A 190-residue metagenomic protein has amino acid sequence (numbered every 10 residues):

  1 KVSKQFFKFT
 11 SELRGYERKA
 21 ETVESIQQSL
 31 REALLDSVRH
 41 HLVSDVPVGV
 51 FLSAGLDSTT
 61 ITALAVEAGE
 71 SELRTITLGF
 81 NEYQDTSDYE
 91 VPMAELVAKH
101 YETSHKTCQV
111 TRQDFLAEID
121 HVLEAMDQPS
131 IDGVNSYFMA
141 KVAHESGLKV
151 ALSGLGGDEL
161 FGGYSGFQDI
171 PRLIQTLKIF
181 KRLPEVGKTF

Functional and structural regions predicted by a protein language model:
K1-Q5, T60-T62: Conserved catalytic micro-motifs used in adenylation/nucleotidyl-transfer and phosphoryl/amide- and methyl-transfer
K4-E12: Long, contiguous secondary-structure blocks with strong helical propensity
S11-F190: ATP-dependent adenylate-handling active sites, centered on carboxylate activation for C-N bond formation
